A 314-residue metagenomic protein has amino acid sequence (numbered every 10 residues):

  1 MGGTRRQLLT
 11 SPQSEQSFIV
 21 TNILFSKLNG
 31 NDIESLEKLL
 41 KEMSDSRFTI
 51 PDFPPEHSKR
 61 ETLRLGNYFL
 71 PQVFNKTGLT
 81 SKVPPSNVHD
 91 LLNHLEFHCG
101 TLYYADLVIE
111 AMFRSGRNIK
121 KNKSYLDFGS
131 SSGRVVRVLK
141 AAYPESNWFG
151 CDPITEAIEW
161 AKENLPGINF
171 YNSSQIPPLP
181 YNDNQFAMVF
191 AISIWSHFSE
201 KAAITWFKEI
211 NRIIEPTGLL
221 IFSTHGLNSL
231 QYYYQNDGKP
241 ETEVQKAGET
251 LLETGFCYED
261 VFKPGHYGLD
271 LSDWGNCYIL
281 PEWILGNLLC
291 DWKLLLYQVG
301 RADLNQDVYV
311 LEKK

Functional and structural regions predicted by a protein language model:
R5-R6: Basic polycationic patches enriched in arginine
S11-K121, S131-P178, E200-T205, I221-K314: Class I (Rossmann-like) S-adenosyl-L-methionine-dependent methyltransferase catalytic domain, capturing the SAM-binding
S124, N147, Q185-A187: Structural signature of beta-strand start/N-cap positions in the alpha/beta core of ABC transporter nucleotide-binding
D127: Class I SAM-dependent methyltransferase core
L179-V189: A short acidic, Gly/Pro-enriched loop at the edge of an enzyme's catalytic core that lines a small-molecule cofactor
A187-K201: A short SAM/SAH-binding and catalytic strip from SAM-dependent methyltransferases
I204-P216: A short glycine-rich, Lys/Arg-flanked "PGG" loop and its adjoining helix->strand segment in the class I
